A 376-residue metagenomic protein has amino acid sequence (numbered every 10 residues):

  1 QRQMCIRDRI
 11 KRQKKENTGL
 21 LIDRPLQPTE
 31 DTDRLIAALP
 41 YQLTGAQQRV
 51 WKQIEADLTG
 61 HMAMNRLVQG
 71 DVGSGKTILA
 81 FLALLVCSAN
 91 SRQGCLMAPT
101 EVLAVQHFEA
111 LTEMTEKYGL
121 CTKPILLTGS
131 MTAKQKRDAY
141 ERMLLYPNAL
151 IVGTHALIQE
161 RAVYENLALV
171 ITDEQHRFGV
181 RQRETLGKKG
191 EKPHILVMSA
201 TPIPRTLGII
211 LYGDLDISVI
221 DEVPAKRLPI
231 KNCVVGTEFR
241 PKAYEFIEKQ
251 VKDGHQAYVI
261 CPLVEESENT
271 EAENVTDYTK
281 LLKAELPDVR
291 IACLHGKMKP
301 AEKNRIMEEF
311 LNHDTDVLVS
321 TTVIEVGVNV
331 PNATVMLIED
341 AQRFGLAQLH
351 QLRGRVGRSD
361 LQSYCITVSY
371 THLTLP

Functional and structural regions predicted by a protein language model:
Q1-D8, T371-P376: Conserved small/polar residues in nucleotide/adenosyl-binding loops
Q1-Q3, Q47, V152, V259: A residue-level signal for conserved active-site and pocket-lining positions in enzyme catalytic cores
R7-S74, I78-C95: Pre-Walker A segment
T18, A63-Y370: Inter-lobe coupling/hinge segments of SF2-like helicase ATPases
